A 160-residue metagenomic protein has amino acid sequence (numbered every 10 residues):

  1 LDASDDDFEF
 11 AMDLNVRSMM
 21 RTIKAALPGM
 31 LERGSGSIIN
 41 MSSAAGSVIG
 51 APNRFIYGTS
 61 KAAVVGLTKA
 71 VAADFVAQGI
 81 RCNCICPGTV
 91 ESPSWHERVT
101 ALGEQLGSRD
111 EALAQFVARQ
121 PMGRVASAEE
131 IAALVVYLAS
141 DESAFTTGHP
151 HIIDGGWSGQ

Functional and structural regions predicted by a protein language model:
A3, G50-G58, A70, R98: Active-site loop-to-helix junction immediately N-terminal to the catalytic Tyr of the SDR YXXXK motif in Rossmann-fold
S4-E9, F116: Substrate-binding pocket helix/loop in short-chain dehydrogenase/reductase
I23, S60, T68: Active-site helix of classical SDR
P28, A73-D74, A144: Alpha-helical segment proximal to the catalytic Tyr-Lys
S43: Residue(s) in the substrate-gating loop at a strand-loop-helix junction that position the organic substrate next
V48, V135-V136, T147-Q160: Short C-terminal tail/terminal secondary-structure segment of NAD(P)H-dependent dehydrogenase/reductase domains
V76, R81, T146-G148: Short, small/polar-rich loop/turn modules that mediate ligand/substrate recognition or access, typified
